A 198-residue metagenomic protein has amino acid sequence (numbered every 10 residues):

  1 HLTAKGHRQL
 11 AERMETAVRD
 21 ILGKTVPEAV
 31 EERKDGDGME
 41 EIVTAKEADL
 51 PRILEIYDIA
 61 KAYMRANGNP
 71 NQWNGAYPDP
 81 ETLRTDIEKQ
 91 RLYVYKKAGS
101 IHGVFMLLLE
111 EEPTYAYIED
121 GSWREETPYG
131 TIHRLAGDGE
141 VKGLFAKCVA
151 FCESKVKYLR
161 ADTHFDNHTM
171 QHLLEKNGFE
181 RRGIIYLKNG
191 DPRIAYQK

Functional and structural regions predicted by a protein language model:
H1-R33: Histidine-centered active-site loop/cap adjacent to the catalytic His in serine esterases/O-acetyl transfer systems
E41-E55: A short beta-loop-alpha structural element at the N-terminal edge of CoA-dependent acyl/N-acetyltransferase catalytic
K61-T82: Conserved GNAT-fold acetyl-CoA-binding loop/helix
K89-F105: Conserved beta-hairpin
M106-E140: Conserved acyl-donor/pantetheine-binding loop and adjacent beta-alpha core of acyl/acetyltransferases and related
G137-S154, Q171-K176: Conserved acetyl-CoA-binding loop-helix of GNAT-fold acetyltransferases
A146, D166-G183, D191: Conserved active-site alpha-helix within GNAT-family acetyltransferase domains
S154-F165: Conserved GNAT acetyl-CoA-binding A-motif
